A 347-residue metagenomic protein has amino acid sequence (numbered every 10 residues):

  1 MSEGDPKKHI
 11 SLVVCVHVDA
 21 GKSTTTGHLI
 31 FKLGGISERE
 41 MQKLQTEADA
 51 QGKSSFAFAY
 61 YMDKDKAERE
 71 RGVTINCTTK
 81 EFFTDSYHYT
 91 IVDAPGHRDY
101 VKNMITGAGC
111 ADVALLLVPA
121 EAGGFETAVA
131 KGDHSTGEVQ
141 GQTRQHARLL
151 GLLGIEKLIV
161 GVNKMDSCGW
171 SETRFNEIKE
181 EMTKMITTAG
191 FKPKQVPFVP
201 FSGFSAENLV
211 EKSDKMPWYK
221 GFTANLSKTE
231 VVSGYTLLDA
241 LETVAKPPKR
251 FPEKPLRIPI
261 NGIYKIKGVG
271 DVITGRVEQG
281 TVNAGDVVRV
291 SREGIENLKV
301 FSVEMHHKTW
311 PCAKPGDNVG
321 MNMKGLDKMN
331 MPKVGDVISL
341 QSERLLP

Functional and structural regions predicted by a protein language model:
S2-I105, A111-G124, G132-D133: P-loop NTPase switch module centered on the Walker A-proximal segment
V14, I30, G34, Q45 (+12 more regions): Signal for well-folded cores of large energy- and translation-related assemblies
V16, L44, P119-E121, E156-N176 (+3 more regions): G-domain G4 guanine-recognition motif of GTPases
H17-A20, I30, H97, P119-A122 (+7 more regions): Short, ordered loop/turn segments at secondary-structure junctions
D19, T25, L44, G72 (+11 more regions): Residue-level signature of catalytic and energy-coupling elements of molecular machines, predominantly ATP/GTP-dependent
T25-L29, E40-K43, N103, Q145-L149 (+2 more regions): Alpha-helical scaffold elements adjacent to nucleotide-binding pockets in ATP/GTP-utilizing enzyme cores
G107-A108, A114, V118-Q195: Conserved C-terminal guanine-recognition region of P-loop GTPase G domains, centered on the G4
N176, T183-P347: Conserved catalytic-core segments of large NTP-driven translation/proteostasis enzymes
